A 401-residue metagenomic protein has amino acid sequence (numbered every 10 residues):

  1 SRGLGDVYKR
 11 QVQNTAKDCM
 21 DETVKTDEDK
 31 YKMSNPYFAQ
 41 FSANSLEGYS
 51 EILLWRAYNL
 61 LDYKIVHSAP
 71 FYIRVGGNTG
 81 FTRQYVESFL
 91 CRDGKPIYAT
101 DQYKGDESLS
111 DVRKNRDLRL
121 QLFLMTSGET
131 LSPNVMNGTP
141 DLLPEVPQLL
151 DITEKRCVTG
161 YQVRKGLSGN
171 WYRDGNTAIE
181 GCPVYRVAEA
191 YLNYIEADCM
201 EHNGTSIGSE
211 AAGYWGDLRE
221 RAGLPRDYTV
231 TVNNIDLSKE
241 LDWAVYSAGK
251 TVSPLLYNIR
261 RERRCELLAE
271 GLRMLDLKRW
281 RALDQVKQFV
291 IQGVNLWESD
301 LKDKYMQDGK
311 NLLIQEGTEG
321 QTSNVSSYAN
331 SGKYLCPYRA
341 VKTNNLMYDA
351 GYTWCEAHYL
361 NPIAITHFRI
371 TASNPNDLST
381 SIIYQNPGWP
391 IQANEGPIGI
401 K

Functional and structural regions predicted by a protein language model:
S1-A69, A99-K401: Acidic/polar-rich alpha-helix caps and helix-coil junctions
G77-K104, S108, K114-N115: Segments forming glycine/polar-rich beta-alpha architectures that bind adenosine-containing cofactors
